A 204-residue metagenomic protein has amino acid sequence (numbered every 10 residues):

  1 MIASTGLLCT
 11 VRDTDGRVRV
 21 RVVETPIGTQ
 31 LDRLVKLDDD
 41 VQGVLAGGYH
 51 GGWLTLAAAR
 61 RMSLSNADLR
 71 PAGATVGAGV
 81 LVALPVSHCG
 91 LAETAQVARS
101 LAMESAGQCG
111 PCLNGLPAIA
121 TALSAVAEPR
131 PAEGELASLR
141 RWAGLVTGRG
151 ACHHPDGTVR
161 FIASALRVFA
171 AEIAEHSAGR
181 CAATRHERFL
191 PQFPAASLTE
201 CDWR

Functional and structural regions predicted by a protein language model:
M1-R204: Redox cofactor-anchoring modules in respiratory/redox and cofactor-processing assemblies
